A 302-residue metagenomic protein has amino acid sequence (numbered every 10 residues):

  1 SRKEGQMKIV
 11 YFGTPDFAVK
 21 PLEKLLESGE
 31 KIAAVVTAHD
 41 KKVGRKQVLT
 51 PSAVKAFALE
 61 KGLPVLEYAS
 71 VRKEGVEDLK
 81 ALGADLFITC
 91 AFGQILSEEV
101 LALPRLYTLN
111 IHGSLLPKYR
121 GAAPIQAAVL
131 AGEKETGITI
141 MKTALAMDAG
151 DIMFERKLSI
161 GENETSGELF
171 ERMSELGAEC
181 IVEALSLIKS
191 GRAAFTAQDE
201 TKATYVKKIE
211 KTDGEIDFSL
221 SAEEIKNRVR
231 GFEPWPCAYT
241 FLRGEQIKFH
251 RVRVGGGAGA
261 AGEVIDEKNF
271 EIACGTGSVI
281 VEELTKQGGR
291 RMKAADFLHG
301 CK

Functional and structural regions predicted by a protein language model:
Q6-R45: N-terminal Rossmann-like dinucleotide-binding module
K8, K31, G62-P64, Y107: Conserved beta-strand segments of alpha/beta enzyme cores
E27-K31, A38, L86-Y205: Donor/substrate-binding cores of folate-linked one-carbon enzymes
K41-K61: N-terminal beta-loop-helix "entrance" segment that forms/cooperates in small-molecule cofactor or anionic ligand
V65-G75: Glycine-rich, highly charged phosphate/nucleotide-binding loops
K73-G83: Short amphipathic alpha-helix with an adjacent loop that forms part of the alpha/beta core around
D213, S219-K302: An anion-binding loop in the catalytic cleft
